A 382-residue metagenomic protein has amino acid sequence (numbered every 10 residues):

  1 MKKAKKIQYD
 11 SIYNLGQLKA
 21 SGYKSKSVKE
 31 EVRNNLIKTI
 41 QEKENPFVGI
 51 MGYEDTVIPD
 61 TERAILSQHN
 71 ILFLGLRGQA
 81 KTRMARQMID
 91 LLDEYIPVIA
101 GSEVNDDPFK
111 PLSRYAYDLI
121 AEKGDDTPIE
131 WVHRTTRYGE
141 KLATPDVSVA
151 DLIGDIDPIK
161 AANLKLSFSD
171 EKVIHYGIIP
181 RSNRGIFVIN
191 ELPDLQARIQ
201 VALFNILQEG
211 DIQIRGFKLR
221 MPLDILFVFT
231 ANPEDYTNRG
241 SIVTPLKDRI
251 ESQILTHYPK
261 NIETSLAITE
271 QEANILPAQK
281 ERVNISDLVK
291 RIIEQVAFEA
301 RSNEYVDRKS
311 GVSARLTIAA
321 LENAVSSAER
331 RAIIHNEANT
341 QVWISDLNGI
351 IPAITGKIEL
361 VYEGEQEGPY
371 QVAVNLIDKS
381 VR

Functional and structural regions predicted by a protein language model:
K2-E263, N274-R291, E299, E304-R308: Conserved ASCE/P-loop NTPase catalytic core
T56, D60, R83, L288-I292 (+5 more regions): Amphipathic alpha-helical interaction segments
S67-I71, F298-V306, I318-N339, A353 (+1 more regions): AAA+ ATPase "lid" subdomain C-terminal helix
R308-L316: An accessory alpha-helical subdomain
K309, E329-R382: C-terminal engagement/docking regions of AAA+ P-loop ATPases
